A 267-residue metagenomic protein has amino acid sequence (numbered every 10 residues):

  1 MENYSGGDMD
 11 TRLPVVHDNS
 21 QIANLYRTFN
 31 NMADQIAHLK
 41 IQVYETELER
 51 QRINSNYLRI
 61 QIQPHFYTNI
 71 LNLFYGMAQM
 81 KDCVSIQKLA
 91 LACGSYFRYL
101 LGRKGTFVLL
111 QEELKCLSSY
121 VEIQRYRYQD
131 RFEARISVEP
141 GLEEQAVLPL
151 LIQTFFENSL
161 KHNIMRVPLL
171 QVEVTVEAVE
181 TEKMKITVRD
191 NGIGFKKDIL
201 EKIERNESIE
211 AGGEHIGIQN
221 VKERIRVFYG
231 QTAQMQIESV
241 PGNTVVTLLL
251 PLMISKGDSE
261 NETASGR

Functional and structural regions predicted by a protein language model:
M1-I62, F66-E238, N243-V245: Two-component histidine phosphotransfer core
D8, K256-S259: Intrinsically disordered, low-complexity peptide-like regions
T244-M253: Short C-terminal beta-strand
D258-R267: Intrinsically disordered, low-complexity acidic/proline-/asparagine-rich linker or regulatory tail/stalk regions
